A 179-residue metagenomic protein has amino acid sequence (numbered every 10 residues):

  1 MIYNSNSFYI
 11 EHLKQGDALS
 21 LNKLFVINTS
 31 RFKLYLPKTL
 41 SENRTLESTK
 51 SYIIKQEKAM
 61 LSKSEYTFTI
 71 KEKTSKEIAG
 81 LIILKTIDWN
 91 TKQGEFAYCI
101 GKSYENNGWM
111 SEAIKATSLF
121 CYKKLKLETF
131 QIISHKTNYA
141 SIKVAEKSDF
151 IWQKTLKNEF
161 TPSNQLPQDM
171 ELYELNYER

Functional and structural regions predicted by a protein language model:
M1-S20, L24-L34, T67, K71-R179: Acyl-donor (CoA/ACP) binding surface of acyl/acetyltransferases
K33-K55: Conserved GNAT-fold acetyl-CoA-binding loop/helix
S41-E42, I54-T69: A short helix-loop-beta-strand connector motif used in the catalytic cores of GNAT acetyltransferases and, in some
